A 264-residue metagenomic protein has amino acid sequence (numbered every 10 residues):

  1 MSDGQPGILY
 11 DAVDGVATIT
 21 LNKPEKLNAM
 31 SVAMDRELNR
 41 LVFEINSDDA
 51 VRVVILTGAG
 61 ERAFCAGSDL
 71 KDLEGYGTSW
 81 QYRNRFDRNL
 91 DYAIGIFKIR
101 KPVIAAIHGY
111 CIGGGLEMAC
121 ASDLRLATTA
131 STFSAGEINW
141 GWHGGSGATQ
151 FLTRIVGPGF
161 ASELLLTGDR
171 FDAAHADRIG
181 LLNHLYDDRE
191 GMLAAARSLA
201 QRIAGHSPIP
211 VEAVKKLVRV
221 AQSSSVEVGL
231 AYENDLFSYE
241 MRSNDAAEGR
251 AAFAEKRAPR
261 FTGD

Functional and structural regions predicted by a protein language model:
M1-P6, A251-D264: Terminal low-complexity tails and localization/encapsulation signals of metabolic enzymes
M1-T57, I94: Conserved CoA-thioester-binding segment of acyl-CoA-metabolizing enzymes
I19, K23, L38, L56 (+7 more regions): Terminal peptide-recognition signature
P24, L126-S131, L182-A231, Y239 (+2 more regions): C-terminal long alpha-helix characteristic of the crotonase
R40, G58-G95, C111, G141 (+1 more regions): Glycine- (often His-adjacent) and acidic-residue-rich active-site loop that binds/positions the CoA thioester
Y92-K98, A106, I112-L166, R178-I179 (+1 more regions): CoA-thioester-processing core
L164-G168, V214-V218, F253: Short alpha-helical scaffolding segments that buttress acidic/His motifs in well-ordered protein cores
D169-H175: Acidic, divalent-metal-coordinating active-site segment for phosphoryl/phosphodiester hydrolysis, typified by short
